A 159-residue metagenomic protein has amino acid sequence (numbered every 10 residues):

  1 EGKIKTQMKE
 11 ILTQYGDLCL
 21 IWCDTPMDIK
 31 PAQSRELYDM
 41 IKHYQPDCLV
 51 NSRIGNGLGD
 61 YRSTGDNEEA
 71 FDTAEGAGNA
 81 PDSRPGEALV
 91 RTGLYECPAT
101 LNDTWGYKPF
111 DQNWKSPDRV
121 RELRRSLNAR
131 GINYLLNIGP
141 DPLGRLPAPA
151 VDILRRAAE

Functional and structural regions predicted by a protein language model:
E1-E159: Mature catalytic domains of secreted/periplasmic carbohydrate-active enzymes
